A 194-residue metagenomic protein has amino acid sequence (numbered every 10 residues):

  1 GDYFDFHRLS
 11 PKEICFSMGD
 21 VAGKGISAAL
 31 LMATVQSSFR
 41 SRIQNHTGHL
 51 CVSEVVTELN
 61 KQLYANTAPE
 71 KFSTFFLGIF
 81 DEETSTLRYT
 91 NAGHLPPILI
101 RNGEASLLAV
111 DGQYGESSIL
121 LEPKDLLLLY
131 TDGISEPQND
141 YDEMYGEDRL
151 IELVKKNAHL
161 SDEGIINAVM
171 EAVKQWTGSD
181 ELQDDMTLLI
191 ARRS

Functional and structural regions predicted by a protein language model:
G1-A22, I26-M32, Q36-S194: Conserved subregion of the PPM/PP2C metallophosphatase catalytic domain
